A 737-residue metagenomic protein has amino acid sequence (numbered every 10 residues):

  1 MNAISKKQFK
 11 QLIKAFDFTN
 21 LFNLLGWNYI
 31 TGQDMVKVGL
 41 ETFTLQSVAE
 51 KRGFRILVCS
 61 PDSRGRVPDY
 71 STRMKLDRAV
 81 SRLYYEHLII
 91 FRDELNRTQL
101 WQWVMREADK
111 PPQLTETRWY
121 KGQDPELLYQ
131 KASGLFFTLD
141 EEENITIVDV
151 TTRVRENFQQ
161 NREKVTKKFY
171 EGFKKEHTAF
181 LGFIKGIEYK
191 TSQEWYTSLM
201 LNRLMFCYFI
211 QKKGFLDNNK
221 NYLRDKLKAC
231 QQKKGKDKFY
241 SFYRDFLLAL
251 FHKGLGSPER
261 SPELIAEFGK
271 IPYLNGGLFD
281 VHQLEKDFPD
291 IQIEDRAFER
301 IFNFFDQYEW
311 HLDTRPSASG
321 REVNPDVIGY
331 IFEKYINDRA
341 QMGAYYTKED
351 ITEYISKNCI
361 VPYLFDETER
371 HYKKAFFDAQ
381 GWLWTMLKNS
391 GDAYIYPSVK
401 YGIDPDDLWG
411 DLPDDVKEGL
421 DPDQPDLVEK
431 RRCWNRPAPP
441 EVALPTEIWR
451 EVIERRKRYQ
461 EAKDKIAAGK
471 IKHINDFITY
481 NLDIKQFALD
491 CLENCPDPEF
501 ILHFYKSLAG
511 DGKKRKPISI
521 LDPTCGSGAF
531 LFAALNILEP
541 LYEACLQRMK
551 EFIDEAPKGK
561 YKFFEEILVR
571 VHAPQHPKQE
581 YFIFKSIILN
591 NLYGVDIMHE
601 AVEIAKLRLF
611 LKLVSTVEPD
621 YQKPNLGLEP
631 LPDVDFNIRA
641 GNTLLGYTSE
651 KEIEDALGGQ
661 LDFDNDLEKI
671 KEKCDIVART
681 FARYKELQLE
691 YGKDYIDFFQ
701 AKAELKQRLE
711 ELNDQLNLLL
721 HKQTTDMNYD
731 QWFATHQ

Functional and structural regions predicted by a protein language model:
N2-D17, I30, M35, E41-L45 (+5 more regions): Preference for the N-terminal adenyl/adenosyl cofactor-binding alpha/beta module
K51-G53, C59-R97: Extended, Lys/Arg-enriched charged tracts that mediate electrostatic binding to polyanionic substrates
Q160, G186-T191, F215-L216, A340-M342 (+3 more regions): Short, polar/flexible loop-turn hinges at active-site or ligand-entry regions and domain interfaces
K220-K228, T368-L387, A488-G512, L541-I587 (+1 more regions): Flexible phosphate/Mg2+-sensing switch loops adjacent to catalytic phosphate-binding sites
V399-G402, D406-G410, E418-G419, Q424 (+1 more regions): Basic, amphipathic N-terminal segments
F582-Y593, E629-A656: P-loop NTPase motor core
A605: Conserved SAM-binding loop
F610: Short helical segment in ABC ATPase nucleotide-binding domains corresponding to the A-loop/adjacent helical element
